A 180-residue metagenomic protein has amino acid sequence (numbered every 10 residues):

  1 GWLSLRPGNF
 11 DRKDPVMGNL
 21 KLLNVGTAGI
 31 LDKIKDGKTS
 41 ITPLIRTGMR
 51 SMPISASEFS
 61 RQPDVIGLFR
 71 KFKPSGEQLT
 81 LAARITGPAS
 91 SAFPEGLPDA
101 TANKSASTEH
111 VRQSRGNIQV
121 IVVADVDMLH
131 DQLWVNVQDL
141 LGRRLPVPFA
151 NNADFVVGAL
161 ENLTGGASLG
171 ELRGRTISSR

Functional and structural regions predicted by a protein language model:
G1-S168: Acidic, S/T/G-rich, low-cysteine, solvent-exposed domains in lumenal/extracellular/periplasmic regions of secretory
